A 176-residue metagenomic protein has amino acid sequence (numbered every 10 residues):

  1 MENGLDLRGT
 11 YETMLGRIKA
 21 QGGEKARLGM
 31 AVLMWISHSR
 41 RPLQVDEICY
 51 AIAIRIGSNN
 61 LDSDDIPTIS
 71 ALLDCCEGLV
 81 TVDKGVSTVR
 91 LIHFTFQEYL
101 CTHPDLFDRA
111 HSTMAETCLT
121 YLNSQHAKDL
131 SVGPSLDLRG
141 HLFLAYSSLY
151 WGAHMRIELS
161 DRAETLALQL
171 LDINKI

Functional and structural regions predicted by a protein language model:
M1-I176: Leucine/isoleucine-rich amphipathic helices and adjacent mixed helix/strand linkers that form non-membrane
